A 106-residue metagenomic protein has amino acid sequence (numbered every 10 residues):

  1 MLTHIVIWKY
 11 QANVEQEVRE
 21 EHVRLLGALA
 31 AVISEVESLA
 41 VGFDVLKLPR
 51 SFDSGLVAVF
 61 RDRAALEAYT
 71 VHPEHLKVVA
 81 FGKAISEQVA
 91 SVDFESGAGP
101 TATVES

Functional and structural regions predicted by a protein language model:
M1-D53, R61-V71, F94-S106: Short S/T/G/P-rich N-terminal loop/turn motif that feeds into the first structured element of a domain
T70, V79-G82: Short, flexible helix/strand-to-coil boundary loops that buttress conserved ligand/catalytic motifs in alpha/beta
